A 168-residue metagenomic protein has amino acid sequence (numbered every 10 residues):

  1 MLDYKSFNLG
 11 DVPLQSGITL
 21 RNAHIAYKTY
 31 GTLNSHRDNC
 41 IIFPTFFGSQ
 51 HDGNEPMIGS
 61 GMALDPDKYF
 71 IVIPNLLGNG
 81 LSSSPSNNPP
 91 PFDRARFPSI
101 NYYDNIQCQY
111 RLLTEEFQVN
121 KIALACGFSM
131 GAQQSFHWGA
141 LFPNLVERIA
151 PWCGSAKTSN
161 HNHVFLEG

Functional and structural regions predicted by a protein language model:
M1-G168: Ligand-binding pocket scaffold of soluble enzyme catalytic domains
